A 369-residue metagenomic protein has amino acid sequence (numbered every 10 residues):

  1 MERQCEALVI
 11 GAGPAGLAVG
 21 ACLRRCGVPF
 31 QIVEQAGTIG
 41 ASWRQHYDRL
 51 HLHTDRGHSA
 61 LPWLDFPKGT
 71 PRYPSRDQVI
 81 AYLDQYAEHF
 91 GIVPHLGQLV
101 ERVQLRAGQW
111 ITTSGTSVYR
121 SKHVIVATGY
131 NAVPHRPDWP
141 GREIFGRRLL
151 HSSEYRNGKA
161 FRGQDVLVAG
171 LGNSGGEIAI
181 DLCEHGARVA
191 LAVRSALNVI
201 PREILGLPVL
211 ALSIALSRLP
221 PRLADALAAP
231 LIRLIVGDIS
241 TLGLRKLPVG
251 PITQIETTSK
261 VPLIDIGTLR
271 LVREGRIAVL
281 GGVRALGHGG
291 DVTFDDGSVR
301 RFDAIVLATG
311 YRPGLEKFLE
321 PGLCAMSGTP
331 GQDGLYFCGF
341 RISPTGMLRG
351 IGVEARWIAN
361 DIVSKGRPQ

Functional and structural regions predicted by a protein language model:
E2-A36, G40-S42, P71-N173, E177-L207 (+1 more regions): Flavin (primarily FAD) cofactor-binding/catalytic cores of flavoenzymes
T38-D65, V93: Redox-cofactor-proximal catalytic regions of oxidoreductases
D65-P71: A short acidic, helix-capping loop that chelates divalent metal ions and anchors anionic groups
